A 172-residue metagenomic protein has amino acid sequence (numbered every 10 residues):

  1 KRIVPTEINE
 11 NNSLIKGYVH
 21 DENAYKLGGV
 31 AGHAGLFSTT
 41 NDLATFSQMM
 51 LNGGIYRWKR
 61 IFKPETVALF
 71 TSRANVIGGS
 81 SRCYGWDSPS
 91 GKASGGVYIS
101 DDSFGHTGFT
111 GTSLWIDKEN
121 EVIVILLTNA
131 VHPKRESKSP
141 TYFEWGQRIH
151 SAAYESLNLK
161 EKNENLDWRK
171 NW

Functional and structural regions predicted by a protein language model:
K1-D101: Short, surface-exposed loop or secondary-structure junction motifs that flank catalytic or metal-binding residues
G17, G108-G111: Glycine-centered small-residue hotspots that permit tight backbone geometry or close packing
G28, H106-G108: Short, glycine/acidic-rich beta->alpha junctions
N52-Y56, E65-T66, T71-A74, K134-W172: Short, gly/Ser/Thr-rich active-site loops of penicillin-recognizing serine hydrolases
S90-K92, N120, N129-A130: A broadly conserved detector of short glycine/acidic/proline-rich loop/turn motifs that flank catalytic sites and bind
S100-F104, F143-E144: Short intrinsically disordered coil segments
S103, T110-I123: Short, surface-exposed beta-strand/loop micro-motifs that present aromatic residues
T107, L127-V131: Short beta->alpha transition motifs characteristic of CBS
